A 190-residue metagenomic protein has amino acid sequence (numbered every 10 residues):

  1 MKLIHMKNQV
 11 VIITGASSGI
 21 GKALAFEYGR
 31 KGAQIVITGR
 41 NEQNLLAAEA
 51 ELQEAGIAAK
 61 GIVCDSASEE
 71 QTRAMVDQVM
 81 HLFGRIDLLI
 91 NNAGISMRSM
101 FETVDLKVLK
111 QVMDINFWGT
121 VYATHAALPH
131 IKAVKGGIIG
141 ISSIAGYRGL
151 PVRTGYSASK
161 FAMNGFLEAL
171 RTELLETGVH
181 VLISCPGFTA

Functional and structural regions predicted by a protein language model:
S17-S18: Conserved glycine-rich cofactor-binding loop
K31-A47: Conserved glycine-rich Rossmann-like NAD(P)H-binding loop of the short-chain dehydrogenase/reductase
V63-A74, L106: The beta1-alpha1 cofactor-binding region of Rossmann-like NAD(H)/NADP(H)-dependent oxidoreductases
M100-F101, D105-Q111: Substrate-binding pocket helix/loop in short-chain dehydrogenase/reductase
F101-E102, R148-T154: Active-site loop immediately N-terminal to the catalytic Tyr-X3-Lys motif of short-chain dehydrogenase/reductase
T124, S159: Active-site helix of classical SDR
S143: Residue(s) in the substrate-gating loop at a strand-loop-helix junction that position the organic substrate next
